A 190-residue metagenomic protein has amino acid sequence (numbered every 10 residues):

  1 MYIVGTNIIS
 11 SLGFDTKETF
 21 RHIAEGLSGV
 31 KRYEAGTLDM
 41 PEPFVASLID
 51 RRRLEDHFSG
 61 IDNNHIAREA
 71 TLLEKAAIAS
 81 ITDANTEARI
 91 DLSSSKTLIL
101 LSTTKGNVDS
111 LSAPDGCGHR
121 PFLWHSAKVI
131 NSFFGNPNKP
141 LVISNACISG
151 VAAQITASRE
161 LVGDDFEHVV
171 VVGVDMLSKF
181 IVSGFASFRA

Functional and structural regions predicted by a protein language model:
M1-P140, N145, S187-A190: Conserved "HGTGT" condensation-loop signature of ketosynthase/thiolase-family condensing enzymes that catalyze
A24, I155, R159, L177-A190: Glycine-/small-residue-rich "gating" segment that lines the acyl/pantetheine channel and substrate pocket
T103, G173-V174: Short secondary-structure boundary segments
N107-L111, S149-A152, L177-I181: Short, well-ordered, mixed-charge alpha-helical segments that flank or form enzyme active sites
L141-G173: Active-site-proximal alpha-helical scaffold in enzymes
